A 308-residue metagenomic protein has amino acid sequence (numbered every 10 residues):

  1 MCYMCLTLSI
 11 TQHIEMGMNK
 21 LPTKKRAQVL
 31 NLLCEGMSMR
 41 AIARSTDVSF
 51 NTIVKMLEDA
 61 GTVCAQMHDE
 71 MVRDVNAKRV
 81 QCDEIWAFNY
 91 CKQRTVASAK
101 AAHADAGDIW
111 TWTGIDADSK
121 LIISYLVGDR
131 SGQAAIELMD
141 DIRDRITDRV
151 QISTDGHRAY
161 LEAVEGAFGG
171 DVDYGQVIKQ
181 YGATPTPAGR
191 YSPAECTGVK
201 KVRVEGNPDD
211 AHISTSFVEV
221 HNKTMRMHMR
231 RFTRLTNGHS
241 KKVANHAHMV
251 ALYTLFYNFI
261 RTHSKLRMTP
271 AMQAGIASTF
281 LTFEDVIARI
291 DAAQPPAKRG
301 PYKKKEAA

Functional and structural regions predicted by a protein language model:
M1-A308: Residue-level recognition of single "structural anchor" positions that define or cap local secondary structure
